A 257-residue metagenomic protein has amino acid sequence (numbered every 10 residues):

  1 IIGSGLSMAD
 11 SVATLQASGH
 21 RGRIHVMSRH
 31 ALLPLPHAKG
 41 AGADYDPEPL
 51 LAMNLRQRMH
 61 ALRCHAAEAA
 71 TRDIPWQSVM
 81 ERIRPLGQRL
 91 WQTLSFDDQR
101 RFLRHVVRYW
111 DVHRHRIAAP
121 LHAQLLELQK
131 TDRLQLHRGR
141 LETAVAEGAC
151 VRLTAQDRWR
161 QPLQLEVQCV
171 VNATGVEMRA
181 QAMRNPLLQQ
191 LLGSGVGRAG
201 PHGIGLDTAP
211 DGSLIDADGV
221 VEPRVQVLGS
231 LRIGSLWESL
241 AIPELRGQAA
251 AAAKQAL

Functional and structural regions predicted by a protein language model:
I1-R56, H60-L257: Flavin (primarily FAD) cofactor-binding/catalytic cores of flavoenzymes
